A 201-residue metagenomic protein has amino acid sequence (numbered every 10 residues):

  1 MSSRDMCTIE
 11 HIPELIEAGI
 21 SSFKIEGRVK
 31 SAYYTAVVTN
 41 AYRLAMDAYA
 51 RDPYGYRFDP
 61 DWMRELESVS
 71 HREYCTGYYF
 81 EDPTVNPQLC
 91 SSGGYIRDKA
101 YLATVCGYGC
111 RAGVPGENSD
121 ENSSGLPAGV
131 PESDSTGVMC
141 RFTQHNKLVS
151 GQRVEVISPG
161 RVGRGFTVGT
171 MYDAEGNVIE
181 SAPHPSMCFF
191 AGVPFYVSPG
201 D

Functional and structural regions predicted by a protein language model:
M1-A112, D120, T136-D201: Surface-exposed amphipathic alpha-helical tracts and adjacent flexible/coil segments at the periphery of soluble enzymes
A112-P131: Intrinsically disordered, low-complexity segments enriched in serine/proline and basic residues
